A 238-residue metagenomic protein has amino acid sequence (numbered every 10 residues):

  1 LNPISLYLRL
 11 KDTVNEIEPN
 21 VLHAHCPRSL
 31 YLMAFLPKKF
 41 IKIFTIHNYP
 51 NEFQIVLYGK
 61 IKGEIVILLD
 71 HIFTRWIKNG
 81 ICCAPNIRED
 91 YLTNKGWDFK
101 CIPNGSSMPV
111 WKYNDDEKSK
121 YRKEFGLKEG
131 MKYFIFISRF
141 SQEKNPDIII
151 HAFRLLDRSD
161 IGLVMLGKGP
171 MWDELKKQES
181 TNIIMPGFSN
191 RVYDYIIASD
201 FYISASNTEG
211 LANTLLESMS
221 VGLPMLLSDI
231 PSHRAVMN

Functional and structural regions predicted by a protein language model:
L8-K11, K62-G80, N94: Membrane-proximal helix-turn-helix segments that form the acceptor-binding/catalytic region of lipid-linked
A24-L30, I46: Short His-centered aromatic/hydrophobic patch
L92-T93, G105-E124: Acidic anion/phosphate-binding donor-loop and adjacent secondary structure in glycosyltransferase catalytic cores
C101, E217, I230-N238: Short acidic/histidine- and often glycine-rich active-site loop of Leloir-type glycosyltransferases that engages
K132-L155, L163-L166, P170-D173: A conserved mid-protein helix/loop that constitutes part of the nucleotide-sugar donor-binding site
F188, N207: Aromatic "clamp/platform" in nucleotide-sugar-dependent glycosyltransferases that forms part of the donor/acceptor
Y193, D200, G222: A short alpha->beta transition loop at the rim of the catalytic pocket in nucleotide-sugar-dependent
P224-L227: Short hydrophobic beta-strand element within catalytic cores of glycosyltransferases and related nucleotide-activated
